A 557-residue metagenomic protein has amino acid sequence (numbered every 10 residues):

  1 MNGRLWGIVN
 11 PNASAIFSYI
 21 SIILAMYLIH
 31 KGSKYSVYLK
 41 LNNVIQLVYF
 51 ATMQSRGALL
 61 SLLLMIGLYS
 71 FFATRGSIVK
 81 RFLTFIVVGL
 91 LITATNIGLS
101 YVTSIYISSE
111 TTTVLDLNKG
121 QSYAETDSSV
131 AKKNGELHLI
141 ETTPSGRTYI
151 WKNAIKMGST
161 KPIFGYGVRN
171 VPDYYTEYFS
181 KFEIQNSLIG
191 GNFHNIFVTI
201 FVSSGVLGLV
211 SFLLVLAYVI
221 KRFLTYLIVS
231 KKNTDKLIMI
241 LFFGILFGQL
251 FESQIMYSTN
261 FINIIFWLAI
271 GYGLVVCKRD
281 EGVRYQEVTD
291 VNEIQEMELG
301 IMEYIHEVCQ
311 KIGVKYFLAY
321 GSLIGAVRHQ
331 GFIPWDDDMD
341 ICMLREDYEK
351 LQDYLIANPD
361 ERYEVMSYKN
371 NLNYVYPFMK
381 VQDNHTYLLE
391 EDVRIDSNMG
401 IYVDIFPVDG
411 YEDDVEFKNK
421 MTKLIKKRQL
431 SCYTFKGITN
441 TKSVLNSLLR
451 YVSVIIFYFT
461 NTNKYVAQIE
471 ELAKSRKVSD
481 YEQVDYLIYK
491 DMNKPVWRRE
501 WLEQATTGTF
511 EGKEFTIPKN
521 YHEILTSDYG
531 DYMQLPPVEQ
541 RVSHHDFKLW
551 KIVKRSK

Functional and structural regions predicted by a protein language model:
M1, V9-R75, R222: Alpha-helical transmembrane segments of multi-pass inner-membrane proteins
L5-S21, G57, F193, F201-G205 (+1 more regions): Membrane-interface micro-motifs in multi-pass membrane enzymes
A73-H138, K152-T160, V168: A membrane-periplasm/extracellular boundary helix in multi-pass inner-membrane enzymes that assemble envelope glycans
L137-T160, F164-S204, L525: Long extracytoplasmic/lumenal interhelical loops at the membrane interface of multi-pass membrane proteins
F179, S204-F243: Hydrophobic transmembrane alpha-helices and their immediate junctions
I238-E281: Transmembrane alpha-helices of multi-pass inner-membrane enzymes
Q286-I312, L355-D413, S431-L449, S453-D528 (+1 more regions): Conserved catalytic core of two-metal-ion nucleotidyltransferases
H306-M339, M343, Y348-E349, E500 (+1 more regions): Active-site nucleotide-donor binding segment shared across nucleotidyl transfer reactions
